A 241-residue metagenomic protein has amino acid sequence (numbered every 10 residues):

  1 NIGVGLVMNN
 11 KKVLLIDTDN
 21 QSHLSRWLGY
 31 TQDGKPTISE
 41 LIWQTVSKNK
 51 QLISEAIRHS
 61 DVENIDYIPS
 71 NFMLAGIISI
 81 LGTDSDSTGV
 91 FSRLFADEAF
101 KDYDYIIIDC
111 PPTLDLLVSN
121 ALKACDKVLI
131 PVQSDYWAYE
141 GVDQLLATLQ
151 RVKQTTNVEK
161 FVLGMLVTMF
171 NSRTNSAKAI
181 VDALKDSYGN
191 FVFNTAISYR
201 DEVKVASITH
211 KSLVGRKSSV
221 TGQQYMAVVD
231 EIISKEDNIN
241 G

Functional and structural regions predicted by a protein language model:
N1-G241: P-loop NTP-binding core
